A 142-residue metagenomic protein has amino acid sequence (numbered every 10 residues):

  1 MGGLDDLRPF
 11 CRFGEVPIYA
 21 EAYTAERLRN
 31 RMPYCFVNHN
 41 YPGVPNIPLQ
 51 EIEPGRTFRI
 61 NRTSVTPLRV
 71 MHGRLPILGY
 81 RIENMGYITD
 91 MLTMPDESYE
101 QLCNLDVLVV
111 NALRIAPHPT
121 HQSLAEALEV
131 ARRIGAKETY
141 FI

Functional and structural regions predicted by a protein language model:
M1-I88, E97: Binuclear metal-dependent hydrolase catalytic cores
T93-I142: Cap/insert and terminal regions of metallo-dependent hydrolase folds
